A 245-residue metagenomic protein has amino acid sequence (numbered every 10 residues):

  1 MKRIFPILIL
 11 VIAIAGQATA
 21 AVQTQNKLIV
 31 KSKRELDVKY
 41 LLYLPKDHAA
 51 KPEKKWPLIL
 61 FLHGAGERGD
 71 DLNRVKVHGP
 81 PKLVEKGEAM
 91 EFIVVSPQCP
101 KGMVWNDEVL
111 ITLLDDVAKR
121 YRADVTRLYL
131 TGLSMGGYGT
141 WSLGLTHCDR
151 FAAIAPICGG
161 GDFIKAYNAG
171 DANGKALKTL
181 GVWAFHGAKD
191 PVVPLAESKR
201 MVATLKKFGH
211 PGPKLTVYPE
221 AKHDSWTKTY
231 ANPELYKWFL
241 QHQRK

Functional and structural regions predicted by a protein language model:
I4-I14: Sec-dependent N-terminal signal peptides
G16-L58, F92, L133, Y138 (+6 more regions): A domain-start/cap signature at the N-terminus of enzymes
Y43, G181-F185, P191-K245: C-terminal catalytic histidine-bearing segment of alpha/beta-hydrolase fold enzymes
D47-K54, G102-M135, C148-R150: Gly/Ser-rich "nucleophile elbow"/oxyanion-hole loop immediately N-terminal to the catalytic nucleophile in hydrolases
L58, L62-L113: Active-site machinery of serine-nucleophile hydrolases
L72-E85, L113, Y138-W141, G161-K175 (+1 more regions): Alpha-helical scaffolding within the catalytic cores of extracellular/periplasmic polymer-degrading hydrolases
K119-R120, T126-A176: Primarily recognizes the serine-hydrolase "nucleophile elbow" in alpha/beta-hydrolase and SGNH/GDSL folds
